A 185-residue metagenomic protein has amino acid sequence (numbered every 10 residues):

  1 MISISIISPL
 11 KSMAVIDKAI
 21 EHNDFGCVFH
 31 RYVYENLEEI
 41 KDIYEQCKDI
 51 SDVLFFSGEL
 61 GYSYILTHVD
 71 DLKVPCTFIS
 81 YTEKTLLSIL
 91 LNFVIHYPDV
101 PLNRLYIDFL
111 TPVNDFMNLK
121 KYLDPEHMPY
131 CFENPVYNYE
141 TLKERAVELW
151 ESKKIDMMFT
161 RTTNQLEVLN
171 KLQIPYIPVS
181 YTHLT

Functional and structural regions predicted by a protein language model:
I2-N23: N-terminal basic/disordered segments at the start of proteins
I6-S12, Y32-E35, F56-L60, I79-T82 (+3 more regions): Structural motif
I16-N23, Y64-V69, D115-D124, V168-N170: Short, aromatic/basic amphipathic alpha-helical patches
K18-D24, V28-C47, S51, G58-Y62 (+1 more regions): Non-catalytic, solvent-exposed interaction/assembly segments
V28-K48, E83-L91, P129-L149: A short, well-structured beta->alpha microelement
K48-V53, K153-D156: Short acidic/histidine-rich motifs immediately flanking catalytic phosphotransfer sites in two-component signaling
Y62-P101, L123: A broadly used, surface-exposed interaction patch
T182-T185: Conserved small/polar residues in nucleotide/adenosyl-binding loops
